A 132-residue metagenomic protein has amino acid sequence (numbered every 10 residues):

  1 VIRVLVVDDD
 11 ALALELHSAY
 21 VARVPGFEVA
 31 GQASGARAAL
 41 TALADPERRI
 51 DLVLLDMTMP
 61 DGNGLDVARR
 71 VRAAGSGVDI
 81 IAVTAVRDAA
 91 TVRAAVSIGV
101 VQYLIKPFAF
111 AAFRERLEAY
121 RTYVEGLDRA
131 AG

Functional and structural regions predicted by a protein language model:
I2-V21, V53: Conserved acidic segment of CheY-like receiver
D8, L55-M57, T84: Active-site residues of response regulator receiver
Q32-L52: Acidic, metal-coordinating helix/loop segments flanking the phosphotransfer/catalytic sites of two-component signaling
G35, N63-D66: Acidic catalytic/metal-coordinating carboxylates
P60: The feature encodes the CheY-like receiver
L65-S76: Short amphipathic alpha-helix used as the core "switch/output" element in two-component signaling
F108-R121, D128-A131: C-terminal output helix
